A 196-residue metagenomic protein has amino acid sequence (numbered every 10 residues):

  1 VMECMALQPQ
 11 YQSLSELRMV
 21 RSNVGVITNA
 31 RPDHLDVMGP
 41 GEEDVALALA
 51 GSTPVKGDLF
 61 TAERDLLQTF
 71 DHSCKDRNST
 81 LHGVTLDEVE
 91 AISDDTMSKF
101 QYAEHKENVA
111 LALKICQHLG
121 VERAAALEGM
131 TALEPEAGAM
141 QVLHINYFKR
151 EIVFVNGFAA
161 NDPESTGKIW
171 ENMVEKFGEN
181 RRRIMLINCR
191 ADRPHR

Functional and structural regions predicted by a protein language model:
V1-G25, N29-A46, Q68: ATP-dependent carboxylate-amine ligase catalytic core
M2-A6, T28-R31, A48, A62-R64 (+5 more regions): Fold-independent oxyanion-binding glycine-rich loops and adjacent beta-strand/coil segments at enzyme active sites
E16-R21, L49-K56, K176-N180, R196: Short, conserved loop/helix-junction motifs that constitute active-site signature segments in enzyme catalytic cores
M19-N29, Q101-P135: A conserved, hydrophobic alpha-helical segment in the catalytic core of large ATP/adenylate-utilizing enzymes
V24-R31, T53-A62, I184: Conserved beta-strand/loop subsegment of P-loop NTPase cores
V37, G41-D44, F60-A110: Internal gly/pro-rich beta-alpha loop/helix module that stabilizes soluble enzyme cofactors or their anionic handles
D65-L66, I152-V153, F158-R196: Active-site beta-alpha connecting loops in nucleotide-dependent enzymes
C116-V155, A160: Gly/charged, well-structured mid-domain segments that form the phosphate/adenylate-handling core of ATP-dependent
